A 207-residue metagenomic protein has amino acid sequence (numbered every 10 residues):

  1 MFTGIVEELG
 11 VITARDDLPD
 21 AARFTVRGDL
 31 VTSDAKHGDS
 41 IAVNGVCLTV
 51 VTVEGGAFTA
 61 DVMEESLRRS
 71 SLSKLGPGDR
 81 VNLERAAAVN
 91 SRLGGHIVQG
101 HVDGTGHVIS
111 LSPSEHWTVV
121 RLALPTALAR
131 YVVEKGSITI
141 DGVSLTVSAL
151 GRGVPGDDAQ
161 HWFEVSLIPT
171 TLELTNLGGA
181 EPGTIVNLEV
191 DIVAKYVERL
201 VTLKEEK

Functional and structural regions predicted by a protein language model:
M1-K207: Conserved loop->alpha-helix
